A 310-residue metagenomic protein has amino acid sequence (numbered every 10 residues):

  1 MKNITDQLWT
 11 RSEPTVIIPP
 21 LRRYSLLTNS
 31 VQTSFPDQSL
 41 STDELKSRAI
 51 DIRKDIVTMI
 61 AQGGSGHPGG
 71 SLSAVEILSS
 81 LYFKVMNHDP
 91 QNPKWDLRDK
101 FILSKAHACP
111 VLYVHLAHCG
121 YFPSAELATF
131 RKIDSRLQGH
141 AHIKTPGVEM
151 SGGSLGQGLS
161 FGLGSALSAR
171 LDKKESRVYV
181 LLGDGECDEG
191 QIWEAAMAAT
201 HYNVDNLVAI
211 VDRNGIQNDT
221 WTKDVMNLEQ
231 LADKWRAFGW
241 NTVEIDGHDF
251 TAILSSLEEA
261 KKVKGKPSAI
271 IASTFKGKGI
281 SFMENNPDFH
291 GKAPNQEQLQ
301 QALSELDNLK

Functional and structural regions predicted by a protein language model:
N3-D6: Intrinsic-disorder-associated, low-complexity terminal segments enriched in Asp/Asn/His/Tyr and depleted of Lys/Arg
V16-I17, R22-L27: Short, positively charged and aromatic/hydrophobic N-terminal segments
A49-S65, D212-G215: N-terminal capping segment at the start of a domain
M59, S71-E194, T200-H201: Cofactor-binding active-site loop characterized by glycine-rich and histidine/acidic residues
G147, S151-S154, L159-K262: Thiamine diphosphate
F250-K310: Glycine/aspartate-rich loop-and-adjacent alpha/beta segment that forms the canonical ThDP
